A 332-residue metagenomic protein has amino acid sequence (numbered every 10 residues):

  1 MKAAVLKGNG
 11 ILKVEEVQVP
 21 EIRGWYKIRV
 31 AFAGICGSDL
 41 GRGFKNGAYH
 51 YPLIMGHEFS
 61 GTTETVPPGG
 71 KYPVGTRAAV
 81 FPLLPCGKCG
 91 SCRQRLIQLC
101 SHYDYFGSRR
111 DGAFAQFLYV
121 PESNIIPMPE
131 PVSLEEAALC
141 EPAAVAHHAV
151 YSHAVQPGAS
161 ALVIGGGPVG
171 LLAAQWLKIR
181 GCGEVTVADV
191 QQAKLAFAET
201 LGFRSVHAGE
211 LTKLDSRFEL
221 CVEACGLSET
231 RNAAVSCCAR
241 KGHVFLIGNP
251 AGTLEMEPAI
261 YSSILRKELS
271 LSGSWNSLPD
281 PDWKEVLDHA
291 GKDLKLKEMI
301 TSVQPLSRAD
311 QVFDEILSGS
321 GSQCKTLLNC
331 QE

Functional and structural regions predicted by a protein language model:
Q18-A33, N46-G90, P129-P131: Glycine-rich beta-strand-centered segment in the early N-terminal region that forms part of a ligand/cofactor-binding
E58, T76-R77, S91, F117 (+2 more regions): Residue-level marker of beta-strand positions
C86-I164: NAD(P)H dinucleotide-binding glycine-rich loop of Rossmann-like/cofactor-binding domains, especially the beta1-alpha1
V132-E210: Mid-domain Rossmann-like dinucleotide-binding core that forms the NAD(H)/NADP(H) cofactor-binding site
K213-C221: A short acidic, Gly/Pro-enriched loop at the edge of an enzyme's catalytic core that lines a small-molecule cofactor
E229-K292, C330-E332: Glycine-rich phosphate-binding loop and adjacent beta-alpha segment of Rossmann(oid) nucleotide-cofactor-binding
N232, D280-E332: C-terminal hydrophobic helical "lid"/dimerization subdomain of Rossmann-like NAD(P)H-dependent oxidoreductases
